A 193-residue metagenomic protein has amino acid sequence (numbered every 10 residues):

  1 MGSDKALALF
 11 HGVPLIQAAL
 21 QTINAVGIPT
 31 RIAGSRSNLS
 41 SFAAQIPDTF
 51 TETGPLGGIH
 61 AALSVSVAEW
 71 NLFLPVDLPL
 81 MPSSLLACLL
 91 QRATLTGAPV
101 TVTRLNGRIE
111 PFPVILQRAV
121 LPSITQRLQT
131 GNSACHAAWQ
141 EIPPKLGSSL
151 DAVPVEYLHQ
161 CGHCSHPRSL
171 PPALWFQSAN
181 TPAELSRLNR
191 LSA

Functional and structural regions predicted by a protein language model:
M1-W175, A183, R190-L191: Nucleotide and nucleotide-moiety/phosphate-recognizing core
S178: Conserved active-site beta-strand element of glycosyltransferases/polysaccharide synthases
